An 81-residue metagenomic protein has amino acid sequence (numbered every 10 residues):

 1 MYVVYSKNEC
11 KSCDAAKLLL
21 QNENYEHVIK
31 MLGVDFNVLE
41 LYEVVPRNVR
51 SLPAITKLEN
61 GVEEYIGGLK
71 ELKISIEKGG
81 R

Functional and structural regions predicted by a protein language model:
M1-H27: Local sequence-structure signature of Cys/Sec-based thiol-disulfide redox active-site neighborhoods
E9, V34, G61-V62: Short beta->alpha junction loops/turns
K11-D14, F36, G67: Residues that form or flank phosphate/diphosphate-binding pockets in enzymes that use nucleotide phosphates
D14, L18, L39, I74: Alpha-helical elements of the RecA-like P-loop NTPase motor core of helicases
E26-I29, Y65: Conserved beta-strand scaffold positions in the cores of enzyme catalytic domains, especially in NTP/NDP-utilizing
M31-R50, K78: Thioredoxin-like thiol-disulfide oxidoreductase module
K57-R81: Non-catalytic, surface beta->alpha helical segment in thiol-disulfide oxidoreductase systems
